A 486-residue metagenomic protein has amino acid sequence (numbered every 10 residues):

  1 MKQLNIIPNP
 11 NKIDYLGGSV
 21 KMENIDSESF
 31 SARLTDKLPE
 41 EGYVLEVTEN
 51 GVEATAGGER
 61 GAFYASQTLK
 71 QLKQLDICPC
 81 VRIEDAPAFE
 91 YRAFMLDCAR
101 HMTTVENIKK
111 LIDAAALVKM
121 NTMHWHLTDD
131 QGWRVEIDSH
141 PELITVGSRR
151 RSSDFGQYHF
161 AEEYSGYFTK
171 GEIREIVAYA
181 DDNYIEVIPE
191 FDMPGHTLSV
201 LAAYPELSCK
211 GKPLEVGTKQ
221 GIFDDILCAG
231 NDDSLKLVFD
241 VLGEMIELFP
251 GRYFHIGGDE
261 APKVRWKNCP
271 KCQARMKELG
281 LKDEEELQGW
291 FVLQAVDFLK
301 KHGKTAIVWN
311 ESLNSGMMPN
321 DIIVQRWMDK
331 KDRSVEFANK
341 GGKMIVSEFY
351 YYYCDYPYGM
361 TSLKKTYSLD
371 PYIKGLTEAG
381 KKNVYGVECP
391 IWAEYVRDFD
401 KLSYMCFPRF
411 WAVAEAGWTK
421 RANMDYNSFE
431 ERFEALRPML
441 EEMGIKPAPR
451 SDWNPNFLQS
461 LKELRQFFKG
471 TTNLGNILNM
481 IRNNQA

Functional and structural regions predicted by a protein language model:
M1-P87, I307-L313, N320, A435-Q466 (+2 more regions): Acidic, contiguous N-terminal accessory segments
K2-N24, K263, K382-Y385, K401-V413: Short, compositionally biased low-complexity segments
K2-N9, D14-L16, L38-Y253, C269 (+4 more regions): Feature activates predominantly on carbohydrate-active enzymes
M102-T104, D130-E136, P194-V200, H255 (+5 more regions): Flexible loop/turn segments at secondary-structure boundaries
K110, F168-E175, D233-V241, E286-Q294 (+6 more regions): Generic recognition of stable, solvent-exposed alpha-helical segments in well-folded globular domains
V200-E206, E215-I322, W327-F337: Active-site neighborhood of glycoside hydrolase catalytic domains
T305-E311, M318-I322, M328-A486: Flexible, acidic glycine-rich loops studded with aromatic residues
